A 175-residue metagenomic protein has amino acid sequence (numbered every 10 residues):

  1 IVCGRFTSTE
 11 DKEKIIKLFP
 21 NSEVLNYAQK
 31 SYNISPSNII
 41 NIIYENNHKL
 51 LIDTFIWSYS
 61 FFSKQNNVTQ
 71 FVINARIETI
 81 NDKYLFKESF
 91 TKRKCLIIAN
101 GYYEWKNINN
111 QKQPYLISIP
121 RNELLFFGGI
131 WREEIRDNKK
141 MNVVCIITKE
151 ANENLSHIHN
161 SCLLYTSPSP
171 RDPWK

Functional and structural regions predicted by a protein language model:
C3, I42, I97, F127 (+1 more regions): A residue-level signal for conserved active-site and pocket-lining positions in enzyme catalytic cores
G4-K94: Short, His- and charge-rich active-site/binding loops that engage polyanionic ligands
N38-E45, G128-I130, V144-I146: Acidic, metal-ligating active-site segments
L50-D53, N107-Q111, N138-K140, S156-H159: Short glycine/proline-enriched turns and hinge-like loops at secondary-structure junctions
T79-N138: A contiguous catalytic/ligand-binding core that recognizes phosphate-bearing ligands
E133-C162: Surface-exposed, gly/pro-biased binding rims or lids
Y165-P170: Conserved small/polar residues in nucleotide/adenosyl-binding loops
